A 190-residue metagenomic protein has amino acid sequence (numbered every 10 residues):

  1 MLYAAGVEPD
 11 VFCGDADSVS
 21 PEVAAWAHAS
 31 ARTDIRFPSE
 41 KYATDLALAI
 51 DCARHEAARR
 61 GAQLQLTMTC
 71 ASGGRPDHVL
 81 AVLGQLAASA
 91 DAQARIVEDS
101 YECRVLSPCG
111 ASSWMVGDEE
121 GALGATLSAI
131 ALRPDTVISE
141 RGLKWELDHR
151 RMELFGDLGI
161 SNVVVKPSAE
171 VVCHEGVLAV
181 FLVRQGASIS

Functional and structural regions predicted by a protein language model:
M1-D91: Acidic/Gly/His-enriched mid-domain segments of enzyme catalytic cores or analogous surface patches that mediate
Y3, V7-P9, A25-S30, A47-A53 (+3 more regions): Low-complexity, flexible helical/coil segments
G14-A16, A57, A88-A92, G117-E119 (+2 more regions): Short, surface-exposed linear patches
A16, P38, E98-S100, R133: Residues at the C-termini of beta-strands that transition into short coil/loop
S18, R36-S39, D91-A94, G121 (+2 more regions): Glycine-rich loops and low-complexity Gly/Arg-rich segments that provide flexible linkers or classic glycine-based
T69-A71, V97, I130: Short beta-strand segments
S89-R104: Short, acidic/small-residue loops that bind anionic groups at enzyme active sites
D99, L106-S190: Long, charged alpha-helical interface segments
